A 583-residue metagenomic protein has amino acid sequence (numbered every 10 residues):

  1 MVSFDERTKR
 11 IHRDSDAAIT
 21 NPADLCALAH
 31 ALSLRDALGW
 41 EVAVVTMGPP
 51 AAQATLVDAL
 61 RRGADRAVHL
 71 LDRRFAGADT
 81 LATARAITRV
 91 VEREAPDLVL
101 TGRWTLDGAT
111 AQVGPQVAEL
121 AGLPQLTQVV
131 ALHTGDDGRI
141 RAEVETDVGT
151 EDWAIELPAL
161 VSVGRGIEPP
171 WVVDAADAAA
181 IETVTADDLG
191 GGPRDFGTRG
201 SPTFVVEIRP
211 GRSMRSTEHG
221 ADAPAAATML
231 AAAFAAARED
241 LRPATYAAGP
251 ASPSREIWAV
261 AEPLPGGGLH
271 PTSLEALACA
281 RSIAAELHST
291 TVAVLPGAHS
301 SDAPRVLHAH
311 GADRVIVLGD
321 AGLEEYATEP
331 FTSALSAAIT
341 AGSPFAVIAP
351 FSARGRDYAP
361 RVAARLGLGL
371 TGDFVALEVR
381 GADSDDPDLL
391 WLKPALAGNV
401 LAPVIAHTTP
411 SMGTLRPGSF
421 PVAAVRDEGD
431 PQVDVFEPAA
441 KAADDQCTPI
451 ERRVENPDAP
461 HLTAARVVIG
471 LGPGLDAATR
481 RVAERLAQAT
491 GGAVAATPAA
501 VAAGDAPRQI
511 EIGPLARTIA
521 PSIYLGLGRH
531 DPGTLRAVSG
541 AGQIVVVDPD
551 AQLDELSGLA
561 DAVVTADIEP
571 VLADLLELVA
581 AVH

Functional and structural regions predicted by a protein language model:
M1-H583: N-terminal glycine-rich FAD/FM-binding segment characteristic of electron-transfer flavoproteins
